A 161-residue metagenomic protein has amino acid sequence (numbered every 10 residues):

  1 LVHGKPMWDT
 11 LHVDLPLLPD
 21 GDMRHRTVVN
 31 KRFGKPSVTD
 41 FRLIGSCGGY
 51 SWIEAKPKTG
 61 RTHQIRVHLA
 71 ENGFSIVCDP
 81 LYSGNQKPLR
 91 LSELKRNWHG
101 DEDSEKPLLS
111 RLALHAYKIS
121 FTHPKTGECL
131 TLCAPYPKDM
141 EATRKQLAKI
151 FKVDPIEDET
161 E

Functional and structural regions predicted by a protein language model:
L1-E161: RNA pseudouridine synthases
